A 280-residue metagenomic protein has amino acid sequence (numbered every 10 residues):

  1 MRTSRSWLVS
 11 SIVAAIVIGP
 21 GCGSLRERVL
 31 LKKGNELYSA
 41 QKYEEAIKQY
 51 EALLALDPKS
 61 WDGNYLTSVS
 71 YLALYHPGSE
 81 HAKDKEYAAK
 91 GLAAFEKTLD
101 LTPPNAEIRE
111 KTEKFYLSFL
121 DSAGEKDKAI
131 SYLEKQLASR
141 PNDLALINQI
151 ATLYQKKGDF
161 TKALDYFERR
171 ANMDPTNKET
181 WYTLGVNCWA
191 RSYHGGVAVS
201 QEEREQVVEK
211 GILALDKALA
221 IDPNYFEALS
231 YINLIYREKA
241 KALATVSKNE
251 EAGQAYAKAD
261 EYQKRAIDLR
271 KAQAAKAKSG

Functional and structural regions predicted by a protein language model:
G23-R26: Bacterial signal peptide processing site
L53, T98, K135-Q136, R169-R170 (+2 more regions): Canonical positions in the second alpha-helix
L56, L101-N105, S139, M173 (+2 more regions): Structural marker of alpha-solenoid helical repeat scaffolds
L72-N105, V186-K217, R237-D268: Short coil/linker segments at helix-helix boundaries
